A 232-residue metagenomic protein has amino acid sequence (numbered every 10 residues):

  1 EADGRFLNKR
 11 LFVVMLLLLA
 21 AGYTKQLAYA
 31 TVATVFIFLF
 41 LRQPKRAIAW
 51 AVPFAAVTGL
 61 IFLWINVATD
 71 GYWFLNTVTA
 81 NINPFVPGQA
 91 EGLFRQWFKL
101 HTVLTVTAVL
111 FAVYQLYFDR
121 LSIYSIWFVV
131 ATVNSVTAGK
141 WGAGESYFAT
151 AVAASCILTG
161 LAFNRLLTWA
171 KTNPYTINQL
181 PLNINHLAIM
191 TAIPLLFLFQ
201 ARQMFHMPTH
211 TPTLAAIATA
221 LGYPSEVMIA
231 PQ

Functional and structural regions predicted by a protein language model:
E1-L19, I48-P53, L121-A131: Short hydrophobic alpha-helices at membrane interfaces in multi-pass membrane enzymes
R10-Q26, V32-L39, A56, V130-V136: Membrane-interface alpha helices of multi-pass inner-membrane proteins
T31-A56, N83-P84, A112-R120, I157 (+2 more regions): Perimembrane helix-loop-helix junctions
P44-A90, F94-L110, S146, V152 (+1 more regions): Membrane-lumen/periplasm interface segments of specific transmembrane helices in polyprenyl phosphate-linked
A55-A56, L166-M204: Signature aromatic-anchored transmembrane alpha helix within multi-pass, membrane-resident enzymes that catalyze glycan
K99-L121, S125, A131-T132, A162: Hydrophobic, aromatic-rich transmembrane alpha-helices and their immediate juxtamembrane boundary segments
Y117-T137, V152-L158, T191-A192: Transmembrane alpha-helix segments characteristic of polytopic inner-membrane glycan-assembly/cell-envelope
P194-Q232: Membrane-embedded, lumen/periplasm-facing catalytic core of multi-pass transferases that use lipid-linked donors
